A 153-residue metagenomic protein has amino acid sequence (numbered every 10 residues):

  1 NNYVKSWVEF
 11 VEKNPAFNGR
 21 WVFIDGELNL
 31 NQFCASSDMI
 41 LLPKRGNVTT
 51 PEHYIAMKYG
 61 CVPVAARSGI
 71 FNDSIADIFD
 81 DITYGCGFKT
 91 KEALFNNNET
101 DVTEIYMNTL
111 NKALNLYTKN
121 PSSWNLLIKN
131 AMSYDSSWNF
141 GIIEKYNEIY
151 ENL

Functional and structural regions predicted by a protein language model:
N1-L28: Nucleotide-activated donor-binding/catalytic signature segment of Leloir-type glycosyltransferases, i.e., the conserved
K5, N31, D73, E144: Alpha-helical elements of the RecA-like P-loop NTPase motor core of helicases
W7-F10, L28-L30, P51-H53, M132: Generic recognition of flexible, low-complexity loop/linker segments
D25-Q32, N47: Active-site-proximal binding-pocket segments
C34-I128, M132-S133, E148-N152: Catalytic binding pocket for nucleotide-activated donors in carbohydrate/polymer assembly enzymes
N139-L153: C-terminal alpha-helical cap of glycosyltransferases
